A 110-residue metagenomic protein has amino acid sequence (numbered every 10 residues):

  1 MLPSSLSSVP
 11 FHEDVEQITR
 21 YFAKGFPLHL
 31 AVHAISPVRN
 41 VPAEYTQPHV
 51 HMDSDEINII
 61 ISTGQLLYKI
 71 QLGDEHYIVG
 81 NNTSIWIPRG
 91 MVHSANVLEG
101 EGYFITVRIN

Functional and structural regions predicted by a protein language model:
M1-Q47: A short, N-terminal "cap"/entry segment at the start of jelly-roll beta-barrel domains of the cupin/DSBH fold
A31-S36, I60, Q71, R108: Residues in well-ordered beta-strands of folded domains
P42, L72, P88-M91: Short acidic (Asp/Glu) patches
Y45-G64: Short beta-strand/loop turn elements enriched in aromatics
V50, D74, W86-P88: Beta-strand-centric surfaces of beta-sandwich/beta-rich domains
N58-N81: A short beta-strand-loop-beta hairpin characteristic of the jelly-roll/cupin
V79-E99: Conserved metal-binding segment of the jelly-roll/cupin
E99-N110: A short hydrophobic beta-strand segment most commonly corresponding to one strand of the jelly-roll/cupin
